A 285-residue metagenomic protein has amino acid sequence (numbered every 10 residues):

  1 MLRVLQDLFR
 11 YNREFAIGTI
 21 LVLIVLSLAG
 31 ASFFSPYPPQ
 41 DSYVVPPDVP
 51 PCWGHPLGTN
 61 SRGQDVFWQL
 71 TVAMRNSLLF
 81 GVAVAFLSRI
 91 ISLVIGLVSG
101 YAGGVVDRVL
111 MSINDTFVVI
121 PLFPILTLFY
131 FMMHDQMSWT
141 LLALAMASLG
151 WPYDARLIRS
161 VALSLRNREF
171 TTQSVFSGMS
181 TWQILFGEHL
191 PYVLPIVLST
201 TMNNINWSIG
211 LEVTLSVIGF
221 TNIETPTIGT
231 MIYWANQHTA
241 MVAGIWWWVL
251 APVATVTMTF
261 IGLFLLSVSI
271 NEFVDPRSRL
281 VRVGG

Functional and structural regions predicted by a protein language model:
M1-Q40, L110-I113, Q183, V193-L194: N-terminal signal-anchor/first transmembrane alpha helix
M1-Y11, Y37-A85, Y233-A251: Periplasmic/extracellular loop-to-transmembrane helix junction in inner-membrane transport proteins
A31-F34, F80-N114, T127: Transmembrane-helix boundary motif in ABC transporter permease subunits
P56, V66, G100-L165, I196-L198: Generic hydrophobic transmembrane alpha-helix motif, especially the helices
Q69-L70, L78, I113, I158 (+4 more regions): Short hydrophobic alpha-helical segments within the ABC transporter permease transmembrane module
R75-I91, W182-L215: Transmembrane alpha-helices
V118, M132, A162, L211-A251 (+1 more regions): Glycine-rich helix-loop "coupling/hinge" segments at transmembrane-helix boundaries in multipass transporters
L149, P195, S199-N203, I245-G285: C-terminal transmembrane helix and the adjacent membrane-cytosol boundary/short C-terminal tail of inner/organellar
